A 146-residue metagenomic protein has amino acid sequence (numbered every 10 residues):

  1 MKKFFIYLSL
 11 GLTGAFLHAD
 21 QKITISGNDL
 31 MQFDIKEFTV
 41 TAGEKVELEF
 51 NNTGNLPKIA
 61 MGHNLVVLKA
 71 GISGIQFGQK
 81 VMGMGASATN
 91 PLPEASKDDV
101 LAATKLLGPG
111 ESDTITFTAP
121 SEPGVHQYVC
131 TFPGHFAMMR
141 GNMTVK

Functional and structural regions predicted by a protein language model:
M1-F4: Positively charged n-region of N-terminal signal peptides that target proteins for export
Y7-G14: Bacterial N-terminal signal peptides
A15-A19: Sec/Tat signal peptide C-region and signal peptidase I cleavage site
Q21-V46: N-terminal edge beta-strand
N51-T53, A102-K146: Extracellular/periplasmic metallocenter environments
G54-K58: Extended, low-complexity, turn-rich repeat/linker tracts enriched in Gly/Pro/Ser/Thr and Asp/Glu that occur
L65-I75, P133-F136, V145-K146: Short edge-strand/loop segments of extracellular domains
I72-S121: Extracytoplasmic beta-sandwich strand-turn segments characteristic of Greek-key/jelly-roll folds
